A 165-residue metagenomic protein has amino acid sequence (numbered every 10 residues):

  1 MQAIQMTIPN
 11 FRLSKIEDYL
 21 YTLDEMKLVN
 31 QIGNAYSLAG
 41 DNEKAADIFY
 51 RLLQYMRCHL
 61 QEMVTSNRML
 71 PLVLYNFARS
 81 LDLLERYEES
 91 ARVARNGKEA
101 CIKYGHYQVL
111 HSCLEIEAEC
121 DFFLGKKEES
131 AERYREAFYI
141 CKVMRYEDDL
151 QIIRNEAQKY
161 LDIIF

Functional and structural regions predicted by a protein language model:
Q2-I16, Y50-Q61, R95-H106, E136-Y146: Amphipathic alpha-helical segments of tetratricopeptide repeats
L20, K27, T65-R68, L72 (+2 more regions): Residue register of alpha-helical TPR repeats
D24, Q31, M69, N76 (+4 more regions): "A position-specific structural signal for the A-helix of alpha-solenoid helical repeats
S37, M56-Y104: Alpha-helical adaptor scaffolds
